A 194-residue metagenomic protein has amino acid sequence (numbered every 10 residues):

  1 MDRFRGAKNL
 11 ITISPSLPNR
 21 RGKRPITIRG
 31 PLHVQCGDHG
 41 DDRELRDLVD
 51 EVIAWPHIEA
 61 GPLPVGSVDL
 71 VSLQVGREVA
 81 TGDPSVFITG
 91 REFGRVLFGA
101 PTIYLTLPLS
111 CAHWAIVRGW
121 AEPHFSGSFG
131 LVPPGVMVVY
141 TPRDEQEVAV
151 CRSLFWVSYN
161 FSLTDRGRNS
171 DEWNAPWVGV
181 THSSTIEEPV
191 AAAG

Functional and structural regions predicted by a protein language model:
M1-G194: Charge-dense, helix-prone N-terminal extensions
